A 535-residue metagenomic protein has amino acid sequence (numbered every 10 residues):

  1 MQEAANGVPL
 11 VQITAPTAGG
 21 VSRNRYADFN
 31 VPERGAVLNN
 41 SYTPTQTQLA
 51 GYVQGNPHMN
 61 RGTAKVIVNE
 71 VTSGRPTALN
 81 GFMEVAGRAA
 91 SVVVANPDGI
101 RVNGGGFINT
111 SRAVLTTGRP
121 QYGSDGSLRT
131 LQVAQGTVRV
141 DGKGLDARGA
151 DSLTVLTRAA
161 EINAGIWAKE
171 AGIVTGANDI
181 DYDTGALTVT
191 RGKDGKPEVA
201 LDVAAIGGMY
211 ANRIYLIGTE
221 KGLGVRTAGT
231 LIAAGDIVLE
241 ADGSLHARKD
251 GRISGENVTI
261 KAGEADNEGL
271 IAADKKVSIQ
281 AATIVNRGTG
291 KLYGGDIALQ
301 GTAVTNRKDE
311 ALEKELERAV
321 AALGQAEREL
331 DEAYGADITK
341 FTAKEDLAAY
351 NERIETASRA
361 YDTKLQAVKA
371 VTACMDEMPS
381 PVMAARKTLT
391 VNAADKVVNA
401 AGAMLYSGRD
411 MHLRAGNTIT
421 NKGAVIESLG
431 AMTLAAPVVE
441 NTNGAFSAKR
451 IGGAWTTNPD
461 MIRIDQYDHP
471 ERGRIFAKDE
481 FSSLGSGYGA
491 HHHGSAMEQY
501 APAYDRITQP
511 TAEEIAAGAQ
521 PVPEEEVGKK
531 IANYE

Functional and structural regions predicted by a protein language model:
M1-A233, E240: Solvent-exposed adhesion/ligand-recognition segments of exported proteins
Q135-R139, R191, G195-A200, G222 (+2 more regions): Binding/recognition "hotspot" determinant
